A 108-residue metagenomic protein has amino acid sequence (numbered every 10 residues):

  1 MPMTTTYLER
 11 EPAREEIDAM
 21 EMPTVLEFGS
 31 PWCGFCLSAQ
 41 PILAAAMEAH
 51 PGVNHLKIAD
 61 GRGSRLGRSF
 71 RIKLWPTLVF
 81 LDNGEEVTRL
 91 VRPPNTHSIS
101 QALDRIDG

Functional and structural regions predicted by a protein language model:
M1-P23, G108: N-terminal leader/targeting and pre-domain segments
P2-T5, F28, S69-F70: Chalcogenol-based redox active-site neighborhoods
L8, F28, M47, P51-R65: Thiol-based oxidoreductase modules, predominantly thioredoxin-like and allied folds used for disulfide exchange
E21, G29-W32, L74: Short pre-active-site segment immediately N-terminal to redox-active cysteine/selenocysteine motifs in thiol-based
C33-C36, L78: The canonical Cys-X-X-Cys-His
F35-A49: Typically the conserved alpha-helix immediately C-terminal to a functionally engaged Cys/Sec in thioredoxin-like
F70-V79: Structural micro-motif
F80-G108: Non-catalytic, surface beta->alpha helical segment in thiol-disulfide oxidoreductase systems
